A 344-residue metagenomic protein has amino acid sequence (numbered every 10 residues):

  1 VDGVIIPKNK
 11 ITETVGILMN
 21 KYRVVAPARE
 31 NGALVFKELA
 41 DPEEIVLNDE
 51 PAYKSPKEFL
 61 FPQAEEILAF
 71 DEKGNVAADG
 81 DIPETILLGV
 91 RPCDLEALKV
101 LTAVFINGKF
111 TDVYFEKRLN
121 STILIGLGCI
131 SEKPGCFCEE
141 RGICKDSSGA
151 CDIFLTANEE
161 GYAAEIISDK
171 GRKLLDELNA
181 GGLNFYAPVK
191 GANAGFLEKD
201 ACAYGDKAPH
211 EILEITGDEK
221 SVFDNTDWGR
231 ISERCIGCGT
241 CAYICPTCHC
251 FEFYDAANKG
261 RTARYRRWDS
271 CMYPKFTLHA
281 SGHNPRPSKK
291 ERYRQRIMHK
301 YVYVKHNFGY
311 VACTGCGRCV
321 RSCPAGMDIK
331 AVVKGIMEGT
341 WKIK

Functional and structural regions predicted by a protein language model:
V1-D218: Iron-sulfur-associated redox domains of electron-transfer enzymes in respiratory and anaerobic energy metabolism
R23, C241, C319: Residue-level detector of anion-binding/catalytic polar loops
A26, I244-C245, S322: A generic structural-conservation signal
L88, T226, R230-I236, T240-Y243: Short, well-structured alpha-helical interface segments that form or flank functional binding sites
L98, P246-C250, P324: Active-site-flanking alpha-helical
H210-E233, F251-K344: Ferredoxin-type iron-sulfur electron-transfer modules in oxidoreductases and energy-metabolism complexes
G239-A256: Internal helical hairpin/lid segments
